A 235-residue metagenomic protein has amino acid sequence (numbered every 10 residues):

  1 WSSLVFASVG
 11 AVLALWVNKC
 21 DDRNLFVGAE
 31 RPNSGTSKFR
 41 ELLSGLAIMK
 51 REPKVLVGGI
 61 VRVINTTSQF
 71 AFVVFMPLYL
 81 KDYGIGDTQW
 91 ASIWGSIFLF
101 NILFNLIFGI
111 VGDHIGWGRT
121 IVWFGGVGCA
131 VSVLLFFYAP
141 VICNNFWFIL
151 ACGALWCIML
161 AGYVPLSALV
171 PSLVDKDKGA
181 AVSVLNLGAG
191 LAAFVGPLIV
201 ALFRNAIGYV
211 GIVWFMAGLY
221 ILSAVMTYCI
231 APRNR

Functional and structural regions predicted by a protein language model:
W1-W16, V213-Y228: Symmetry-related core transmembrane helices of the 12-TM Major Facilitator Superfamily/SLC fold
A14-E30, C229-R235: Helix-loop junctions on the cytosolic side of multi-pass membrane transporters, especially the intracellular loop
D21-G59: Juxtamembrane intracellular "pre-TM" segments in multi-pass secondary transporters
P53-N105: Extracytoplasmic gate region of multi-pass secondary transporters
G86-W94, N145, K178, V182: Juxtamembrane helix-start elements in MFS-like secondary transporters
N105-W117, R204: Helix-to-loop junctions at the C-terminal end of transmembrane segments in multipass secondary transporters
G118-L166: C-terminal transmembrane helical hairpin of 12-TM major facilitator-type secondary transporters
V174-Y209, M216: A late C-terminal transmembrane helix in Major Facilitator Superfamily
